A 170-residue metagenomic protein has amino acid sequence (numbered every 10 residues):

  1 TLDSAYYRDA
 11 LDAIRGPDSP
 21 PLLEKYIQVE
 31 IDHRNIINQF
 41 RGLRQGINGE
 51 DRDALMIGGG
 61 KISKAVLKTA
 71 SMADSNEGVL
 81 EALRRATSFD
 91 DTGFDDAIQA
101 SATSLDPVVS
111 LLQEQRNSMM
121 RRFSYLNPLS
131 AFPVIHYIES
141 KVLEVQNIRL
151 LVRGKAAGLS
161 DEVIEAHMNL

Functional and structural regions predicted by a protein language model:
T1-L170: Extended alpha-helical surfaces
